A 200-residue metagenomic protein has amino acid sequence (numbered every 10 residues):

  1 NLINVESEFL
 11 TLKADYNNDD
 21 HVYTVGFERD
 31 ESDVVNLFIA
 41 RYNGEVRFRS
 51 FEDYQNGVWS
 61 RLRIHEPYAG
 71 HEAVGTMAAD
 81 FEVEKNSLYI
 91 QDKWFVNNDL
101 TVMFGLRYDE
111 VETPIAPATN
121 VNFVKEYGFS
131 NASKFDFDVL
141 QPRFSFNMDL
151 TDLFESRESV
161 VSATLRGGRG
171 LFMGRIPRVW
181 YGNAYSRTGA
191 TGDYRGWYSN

Functional and structural regions predicted by a protein language model:
N1, E6, L10, N17-V160: Signature of Gram-negative outer-membrane beta-barrel scaffolds
E112, P117, D152-N200: Surface-exposed extracellular loop regions of Gram-negative outer-membrane beta-barrel proteins, predominantly
